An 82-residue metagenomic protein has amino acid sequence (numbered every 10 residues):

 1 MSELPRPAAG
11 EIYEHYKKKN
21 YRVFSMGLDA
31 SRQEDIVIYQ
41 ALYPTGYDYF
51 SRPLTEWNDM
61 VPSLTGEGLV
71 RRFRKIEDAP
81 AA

Functional and structural regions predicted by a protein language model:
M1-A82: Mixed-charge, low-complexity intrinsically disordered regions
